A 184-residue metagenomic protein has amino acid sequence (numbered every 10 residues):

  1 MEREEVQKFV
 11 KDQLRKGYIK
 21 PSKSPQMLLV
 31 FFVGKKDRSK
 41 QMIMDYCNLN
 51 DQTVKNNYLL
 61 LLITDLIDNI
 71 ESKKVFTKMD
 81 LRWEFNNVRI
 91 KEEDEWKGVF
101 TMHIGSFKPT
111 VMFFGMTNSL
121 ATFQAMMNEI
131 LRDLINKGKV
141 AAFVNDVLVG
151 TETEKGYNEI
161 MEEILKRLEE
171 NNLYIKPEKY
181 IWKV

Functional and structural regions predicted by a protein language model:
M1-V184: Retroelement reverse transcriptase polymerase core
